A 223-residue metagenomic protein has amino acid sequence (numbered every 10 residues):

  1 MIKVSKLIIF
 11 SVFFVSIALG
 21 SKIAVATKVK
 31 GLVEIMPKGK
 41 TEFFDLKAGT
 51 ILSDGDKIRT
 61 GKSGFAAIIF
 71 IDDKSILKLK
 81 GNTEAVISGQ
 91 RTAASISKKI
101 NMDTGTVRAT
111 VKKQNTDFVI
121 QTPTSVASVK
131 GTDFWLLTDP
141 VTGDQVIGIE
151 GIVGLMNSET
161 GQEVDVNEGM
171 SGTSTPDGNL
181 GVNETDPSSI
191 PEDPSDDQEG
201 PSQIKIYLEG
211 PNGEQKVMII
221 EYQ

Functional and structural regions predicted by a protein language model:
I2-S16, S21-K22, K40-A48, G61 (+5 more regions): C-terminal interaction modules
S21, T122-T124: Short coil-to-beta-strand transition motifs
S21-K38: Short N-terminal segments immediately surrounding and downstream of signal-peptide cleavage
G31, G64-F65: Loop/turn residues immediately N-terminal
L32-E34, I87, A109, D117-V119 (+3 more regions): Extended, compositionally simple hydrophobic/Ser/Thr-rich segments that build repetitive fibrous architectures
D56-T60: A short, solvent-exposed beta-strand micro-motif common in secreted/extracellular proteins
F65-Q114, T122, K130-T132: Contiguous beta-sheet cores, especially beta-hairpins with glycine/small-residue-rich turns and Gly-(small hydrophobic)
